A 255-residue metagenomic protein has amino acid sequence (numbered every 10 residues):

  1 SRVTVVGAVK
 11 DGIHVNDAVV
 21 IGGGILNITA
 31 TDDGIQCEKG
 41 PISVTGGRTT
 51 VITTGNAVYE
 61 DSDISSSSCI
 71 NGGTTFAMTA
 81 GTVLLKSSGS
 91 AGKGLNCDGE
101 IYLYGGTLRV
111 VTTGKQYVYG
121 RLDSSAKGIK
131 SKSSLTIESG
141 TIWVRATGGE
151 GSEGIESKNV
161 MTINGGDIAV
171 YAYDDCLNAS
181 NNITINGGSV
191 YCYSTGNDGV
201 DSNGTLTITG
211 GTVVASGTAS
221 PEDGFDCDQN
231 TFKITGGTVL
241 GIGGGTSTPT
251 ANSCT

Functional and structural regions predicted by a protein language model:
S1-T255: A composition-driven surface/loop motif
